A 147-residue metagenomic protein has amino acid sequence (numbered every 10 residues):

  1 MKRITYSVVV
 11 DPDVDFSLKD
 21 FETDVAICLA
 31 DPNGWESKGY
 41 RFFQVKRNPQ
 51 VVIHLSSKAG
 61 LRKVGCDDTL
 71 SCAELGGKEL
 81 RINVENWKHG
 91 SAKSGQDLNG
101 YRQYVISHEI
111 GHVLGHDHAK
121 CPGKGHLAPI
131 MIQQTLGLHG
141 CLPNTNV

Functional and structural regions predicted by a protein language model:
M1-G60: A metal-dependent hydrolase signature that marks the N-terminal structural subdomain at the beginning of catalytic folds
V9-P12, L55-K58, N83-E85, H116 (+1 more regions): Active-site-proximal beta-strand/loop segments in catalytic clefts of secreted hydrolases
I27-E36, V113, D117, Q134-G137: Structured segments of extracytoplasmic/periplasmic soluble domains in secreted or envelope-associated proteins
K63, G90-A92, L114-G115: Extracytoplasmic/secreted cell-surface and envelope-processing proteins
D68-L98, K124-L138, L142-P143, V147: Active-site scaffold of zinc-dependent metalloenzymes
L98-G111: Short alpha-helix carrying the canonical HExxH Zn2+-binding catalytic motif
I110-H126: Catalytic Zn2+-binding segment of zinc metalloproteases
